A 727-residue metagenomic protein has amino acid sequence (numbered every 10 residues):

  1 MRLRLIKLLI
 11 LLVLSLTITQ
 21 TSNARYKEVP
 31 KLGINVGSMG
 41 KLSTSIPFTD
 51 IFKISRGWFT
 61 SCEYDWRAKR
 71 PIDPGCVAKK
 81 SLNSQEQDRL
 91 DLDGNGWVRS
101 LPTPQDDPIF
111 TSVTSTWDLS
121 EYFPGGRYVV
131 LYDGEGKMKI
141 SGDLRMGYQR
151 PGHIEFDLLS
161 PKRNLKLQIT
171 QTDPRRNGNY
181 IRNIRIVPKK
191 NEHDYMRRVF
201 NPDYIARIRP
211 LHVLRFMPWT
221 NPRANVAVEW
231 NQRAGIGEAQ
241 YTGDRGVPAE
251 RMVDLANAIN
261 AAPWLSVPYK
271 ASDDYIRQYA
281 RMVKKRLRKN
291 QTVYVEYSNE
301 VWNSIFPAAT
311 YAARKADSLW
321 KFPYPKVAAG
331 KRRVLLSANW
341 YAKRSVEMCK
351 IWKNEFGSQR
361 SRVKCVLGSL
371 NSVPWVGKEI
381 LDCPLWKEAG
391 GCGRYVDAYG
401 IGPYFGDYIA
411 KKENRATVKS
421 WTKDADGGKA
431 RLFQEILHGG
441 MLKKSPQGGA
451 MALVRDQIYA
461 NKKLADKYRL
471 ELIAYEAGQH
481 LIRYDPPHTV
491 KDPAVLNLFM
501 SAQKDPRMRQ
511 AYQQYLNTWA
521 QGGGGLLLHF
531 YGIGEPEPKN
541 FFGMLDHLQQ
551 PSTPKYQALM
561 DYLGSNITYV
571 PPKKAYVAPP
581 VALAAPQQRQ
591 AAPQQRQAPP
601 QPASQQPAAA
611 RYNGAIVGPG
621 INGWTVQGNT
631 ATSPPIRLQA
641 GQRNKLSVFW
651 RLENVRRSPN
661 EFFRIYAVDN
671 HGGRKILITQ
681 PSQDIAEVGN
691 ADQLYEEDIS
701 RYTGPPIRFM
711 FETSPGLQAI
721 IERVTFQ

Functional and structural regions predicted by a protein language model:
K7-T17: Bacterial N-terminal signal peptides
A24-Y297, W302-R589, P593-P600, S604-P607: Non-catalytic accessory regions flanking glycosidase/transglycosidase catalytic cores in CAZymes
L92-L101, A610-T630: Short carbohydrate-recognition loop motifs
Y122-V129, L638-S647, T703-P706: Extended extracellular/luminal ectodomain segments enriched in beta-structured repeat modules
G134-I140, Q639-A640, R651-N660, P715-Q718: Extended, low-complexity, turn-rich repeat/linker tracts enriched in Gly/Pro/Ser/Thr and Asp/Glu that occur
M146-L159, V626-G628, G673-G704: Extracellular carbohydrate recognition and processing domains and analogous Trp-centered ligand-binding platforms
I169-D173, M710-L717: Short beta-strand-plus-loop segments that form exposed binding edges in beta-rich domains
T632-P634: Short Trp-Ser/Thr-centered turn/loop motifs at beta-strand boundaries
